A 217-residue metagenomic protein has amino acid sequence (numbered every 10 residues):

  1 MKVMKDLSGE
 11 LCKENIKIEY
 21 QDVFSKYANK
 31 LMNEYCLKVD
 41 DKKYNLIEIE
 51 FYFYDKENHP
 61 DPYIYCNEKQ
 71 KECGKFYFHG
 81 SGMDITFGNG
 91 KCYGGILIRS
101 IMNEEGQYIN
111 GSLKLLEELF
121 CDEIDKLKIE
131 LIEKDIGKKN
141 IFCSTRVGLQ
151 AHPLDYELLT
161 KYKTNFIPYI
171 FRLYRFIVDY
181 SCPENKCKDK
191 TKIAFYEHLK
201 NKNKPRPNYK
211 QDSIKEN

Functional and structural regions predicted by a protein language model:
M1-N217: A cross-family signal for N-terminal binding/gating loops and helix N-caps that shape access to the active site
